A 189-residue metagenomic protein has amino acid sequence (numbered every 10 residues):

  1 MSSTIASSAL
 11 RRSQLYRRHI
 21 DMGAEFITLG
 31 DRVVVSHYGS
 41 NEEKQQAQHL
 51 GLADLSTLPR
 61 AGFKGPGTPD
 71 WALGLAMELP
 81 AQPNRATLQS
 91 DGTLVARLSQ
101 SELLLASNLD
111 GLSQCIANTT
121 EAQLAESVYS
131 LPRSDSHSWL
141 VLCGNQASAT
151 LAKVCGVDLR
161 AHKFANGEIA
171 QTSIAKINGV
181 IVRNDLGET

Functional and structural regions predicted by a protein language model:
M1-T189: Basic, glycine/lysine-rich polyanion-binding surfaces/domains
